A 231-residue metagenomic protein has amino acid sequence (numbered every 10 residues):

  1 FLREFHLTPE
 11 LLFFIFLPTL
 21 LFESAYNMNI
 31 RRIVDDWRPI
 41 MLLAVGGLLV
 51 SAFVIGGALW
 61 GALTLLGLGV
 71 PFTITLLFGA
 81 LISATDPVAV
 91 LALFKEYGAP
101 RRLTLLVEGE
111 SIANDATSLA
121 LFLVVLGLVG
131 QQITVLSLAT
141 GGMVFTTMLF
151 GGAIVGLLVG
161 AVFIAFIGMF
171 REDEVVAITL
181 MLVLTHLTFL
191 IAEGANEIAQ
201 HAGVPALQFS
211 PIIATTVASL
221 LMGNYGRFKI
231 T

Functional and structural regions predicted by a protein language model:
F1-T231: Transmembrane helical cores of multi-pass secondary ion antiporters/exchangers
